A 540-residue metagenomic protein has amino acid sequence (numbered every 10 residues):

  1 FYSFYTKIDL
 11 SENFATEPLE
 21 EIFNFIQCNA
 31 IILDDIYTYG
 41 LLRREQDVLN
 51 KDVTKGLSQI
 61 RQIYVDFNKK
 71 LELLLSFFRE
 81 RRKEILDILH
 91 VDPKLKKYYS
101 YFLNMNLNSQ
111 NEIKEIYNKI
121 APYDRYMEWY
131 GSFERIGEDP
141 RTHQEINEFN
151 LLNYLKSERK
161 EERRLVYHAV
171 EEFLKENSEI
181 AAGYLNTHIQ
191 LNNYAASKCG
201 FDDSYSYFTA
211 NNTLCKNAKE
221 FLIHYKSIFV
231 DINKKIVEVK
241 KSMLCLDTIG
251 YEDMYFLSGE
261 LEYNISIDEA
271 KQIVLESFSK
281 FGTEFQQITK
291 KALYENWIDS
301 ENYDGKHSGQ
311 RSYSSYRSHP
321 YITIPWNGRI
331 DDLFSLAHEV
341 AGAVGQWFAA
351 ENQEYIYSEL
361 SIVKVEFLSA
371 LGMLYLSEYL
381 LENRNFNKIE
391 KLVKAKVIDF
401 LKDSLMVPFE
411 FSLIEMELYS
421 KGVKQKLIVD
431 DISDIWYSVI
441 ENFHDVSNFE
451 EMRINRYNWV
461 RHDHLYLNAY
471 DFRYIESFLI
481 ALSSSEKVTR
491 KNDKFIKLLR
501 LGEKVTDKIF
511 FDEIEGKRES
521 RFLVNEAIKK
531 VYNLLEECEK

Functional and structural regions predicted by a protein language model:
F1-E260, V505, K540: A well-structured
H143-E161, I265-A337, A341-Q346: Active-site-adjacent "gating/activation" loops or surface patches in catalytic cores
V166-N177, F208-E220, D253-L261, R317-I330 (+4 more regions): Glycine- and acidic
L191-K198, D202-Y207, E238-Y251, Q287-L293 (+3 more regions): Short, glycine/acidic-rich hinge or "gate" loops at secondary-structure transitions that mediate conformational
L244-I273, K388, L392, I398-S404 (+2 more regions): Long, K/E/R/D-enriched contiguous segments that form extended
T248, L336, P408, S412 (+1 more regions): C-terminal, non-catalytic "cap/extension" segments appended to globular domains
A341-Y355, Y375: Catalytic Zn2+-binding segment of zinc metalloproteases
A349, E359-L392, K396-D399, D403 (+1 more regions): Post-HExxH zinc-binding segment in Zn-dependent metallohydrolases
